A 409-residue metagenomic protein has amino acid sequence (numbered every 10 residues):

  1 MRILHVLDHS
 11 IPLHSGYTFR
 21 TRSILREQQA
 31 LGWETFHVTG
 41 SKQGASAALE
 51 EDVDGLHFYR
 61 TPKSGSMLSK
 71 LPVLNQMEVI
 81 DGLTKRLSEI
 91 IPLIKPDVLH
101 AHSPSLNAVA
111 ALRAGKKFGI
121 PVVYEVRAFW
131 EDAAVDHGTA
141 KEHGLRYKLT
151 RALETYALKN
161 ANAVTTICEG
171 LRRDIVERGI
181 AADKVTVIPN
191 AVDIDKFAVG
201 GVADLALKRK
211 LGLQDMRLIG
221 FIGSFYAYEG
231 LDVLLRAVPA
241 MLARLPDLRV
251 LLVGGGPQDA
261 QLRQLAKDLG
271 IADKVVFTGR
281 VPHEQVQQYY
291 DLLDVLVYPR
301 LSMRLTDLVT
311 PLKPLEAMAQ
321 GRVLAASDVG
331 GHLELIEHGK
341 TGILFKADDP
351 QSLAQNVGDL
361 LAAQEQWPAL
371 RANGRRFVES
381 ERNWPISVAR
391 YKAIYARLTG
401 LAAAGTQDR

Functional and structural regions predicted by a protein language model:
M1-K63, M241, A403-D408: N-terminal subdomain of nucleotide-sugar transferases
R2-V6, L213-V238: Conserved donor-binding/catalytic core segment of Leloir-type glycosyltransferases
I94-V98, N162, K274, Y290-D307 (+1 more regions): Acidic donor-binding loop of glycosyltransferase active sites
G170, A191: Carbohydrate-associated surface elements
D247, S352, D359, Q366-E381 (+1 more regions): A short, well-ordered alpha-helix in the C-terminal region of glycosyltransferases
A260-Q287: Nucleotide-activated donor-binding/catalytic signature segment of Leloir-type glycosyltransferases, i.e., the conserved
Y298, E316-A319, V323-A326, I336: Short hydrophobic beta-strand element within catalytic cores of glycosyltransferases and related nucleotide-activated
E337-G339, I343-P350, D359-E365: Conserved acidic donor-binding segment of nucleotide-sugar-dependent glycosyltransferases
